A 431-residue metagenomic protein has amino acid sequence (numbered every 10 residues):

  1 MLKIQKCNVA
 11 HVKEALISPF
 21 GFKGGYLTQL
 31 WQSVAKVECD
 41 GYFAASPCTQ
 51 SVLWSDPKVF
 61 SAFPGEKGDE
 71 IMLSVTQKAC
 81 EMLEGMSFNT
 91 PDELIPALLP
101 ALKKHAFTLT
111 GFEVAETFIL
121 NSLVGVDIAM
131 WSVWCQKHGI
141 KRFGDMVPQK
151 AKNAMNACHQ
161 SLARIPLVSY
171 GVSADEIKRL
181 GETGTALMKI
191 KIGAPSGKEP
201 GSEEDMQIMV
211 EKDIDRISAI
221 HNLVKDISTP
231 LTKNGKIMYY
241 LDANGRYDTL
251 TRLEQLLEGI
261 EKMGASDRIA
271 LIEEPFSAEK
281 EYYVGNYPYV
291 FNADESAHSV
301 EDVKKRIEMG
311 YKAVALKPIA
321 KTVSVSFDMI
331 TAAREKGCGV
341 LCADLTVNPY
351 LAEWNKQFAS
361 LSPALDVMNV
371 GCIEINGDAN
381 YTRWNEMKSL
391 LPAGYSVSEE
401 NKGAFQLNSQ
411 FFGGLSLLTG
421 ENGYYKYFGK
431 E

Functional and structural regions predicted by a protein language model:
M1-K36: Short, Gly/Pro- and small/polar-rich lid/capping loops
A35, G41, V126, G139 (+6 more regions): Conserved, mostly hydrophobic/aromatic
E38, A45-H138: Metal- or metallocofactor-binding catalytic centers and their adjacent structured scaffolds across diverse enzyme
S55-D56, I307, V325-M329, L351-L361: Histidine/acidic-residue-rich catalytic or RNA/ligand-binding cores of hydrolases and nuclease-related proteins
P148-E279: Metal-dependent enolase-superfamily TIM-barrel catalytic cores that perform enediolate-based chemistry
E182-A186, E261-R268, N286-N292, K305-A315 (+2 more regions): Glycine-enriched alpha-helix->loop->beta-strand junction motifs that scaffold or abut catalytic
I272-F276, A293-V300, I319-V325: A general structural motif
T346-E431: Flexible C-terminal active-site loop/helix
